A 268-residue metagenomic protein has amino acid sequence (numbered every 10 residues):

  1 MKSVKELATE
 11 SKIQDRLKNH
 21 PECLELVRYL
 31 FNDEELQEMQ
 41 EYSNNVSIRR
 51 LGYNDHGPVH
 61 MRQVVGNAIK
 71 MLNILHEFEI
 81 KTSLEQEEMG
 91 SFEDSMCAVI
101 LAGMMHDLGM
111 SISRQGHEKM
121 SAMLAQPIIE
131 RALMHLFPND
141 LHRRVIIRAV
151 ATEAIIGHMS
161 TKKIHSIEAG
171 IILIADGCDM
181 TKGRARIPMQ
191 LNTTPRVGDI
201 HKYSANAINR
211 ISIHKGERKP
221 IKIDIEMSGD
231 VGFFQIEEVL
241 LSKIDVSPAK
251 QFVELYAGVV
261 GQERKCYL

Functional and structural regions predicted by a protein language model:
M1-N32, G52-D55, G66-E93, M105 (+3 more regions): Divalent metal-dependent phosphate-bond-processing catalytic cores, especially two-metal-ion Mg2+/Mn2+ enzymes that act
E25-I48: Short alpha-helical hairpin
S43-L51, A102-D107: A short small-residue
V64, M89-A125, V150-H158: His-Asp-centered metal-binding catalytic motifs of divalent-metal-dependent phosphohydrolases/nucleases
F92, D140-R148: Membrane-interface starts of transmembrane alpha-helices
R131-R143, K162: Inter-helical turn/loop segments and adjacent helix faces that build the functional surface of alpha-helical bundle
